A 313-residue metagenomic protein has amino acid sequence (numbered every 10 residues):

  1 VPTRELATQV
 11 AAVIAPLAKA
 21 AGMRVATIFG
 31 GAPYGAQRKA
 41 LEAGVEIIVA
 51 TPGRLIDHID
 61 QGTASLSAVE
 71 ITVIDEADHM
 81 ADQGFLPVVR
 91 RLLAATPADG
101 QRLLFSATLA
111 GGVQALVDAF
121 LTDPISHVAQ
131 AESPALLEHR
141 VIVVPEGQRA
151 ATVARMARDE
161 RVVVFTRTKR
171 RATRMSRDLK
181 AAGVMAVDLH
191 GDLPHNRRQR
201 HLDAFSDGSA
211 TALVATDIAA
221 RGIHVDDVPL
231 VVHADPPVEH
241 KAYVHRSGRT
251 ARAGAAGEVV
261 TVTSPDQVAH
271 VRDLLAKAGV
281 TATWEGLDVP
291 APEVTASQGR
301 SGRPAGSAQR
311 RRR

Functional and structural regions predicted by a protein language model:
V1-G299: Conserved helicase RecA-like core
A296-R313: Intrinsically disordered, Lys/Arg-rich low-complexity segments
